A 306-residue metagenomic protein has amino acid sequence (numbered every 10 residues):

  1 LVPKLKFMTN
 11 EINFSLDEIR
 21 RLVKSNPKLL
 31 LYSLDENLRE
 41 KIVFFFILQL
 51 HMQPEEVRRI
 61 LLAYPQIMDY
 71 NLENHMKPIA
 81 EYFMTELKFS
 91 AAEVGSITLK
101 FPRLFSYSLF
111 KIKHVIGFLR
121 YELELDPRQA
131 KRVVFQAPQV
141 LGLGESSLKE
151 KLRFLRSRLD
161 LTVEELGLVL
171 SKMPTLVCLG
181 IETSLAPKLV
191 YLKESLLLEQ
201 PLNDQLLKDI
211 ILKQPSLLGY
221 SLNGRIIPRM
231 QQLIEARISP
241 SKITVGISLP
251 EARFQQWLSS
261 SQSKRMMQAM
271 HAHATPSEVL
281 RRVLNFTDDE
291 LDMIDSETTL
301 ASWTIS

Functional and structural regions predicted by a protein language model:
L1-S306: Long amphipathic alpha-helical repeat/alpha-solenoid cores
